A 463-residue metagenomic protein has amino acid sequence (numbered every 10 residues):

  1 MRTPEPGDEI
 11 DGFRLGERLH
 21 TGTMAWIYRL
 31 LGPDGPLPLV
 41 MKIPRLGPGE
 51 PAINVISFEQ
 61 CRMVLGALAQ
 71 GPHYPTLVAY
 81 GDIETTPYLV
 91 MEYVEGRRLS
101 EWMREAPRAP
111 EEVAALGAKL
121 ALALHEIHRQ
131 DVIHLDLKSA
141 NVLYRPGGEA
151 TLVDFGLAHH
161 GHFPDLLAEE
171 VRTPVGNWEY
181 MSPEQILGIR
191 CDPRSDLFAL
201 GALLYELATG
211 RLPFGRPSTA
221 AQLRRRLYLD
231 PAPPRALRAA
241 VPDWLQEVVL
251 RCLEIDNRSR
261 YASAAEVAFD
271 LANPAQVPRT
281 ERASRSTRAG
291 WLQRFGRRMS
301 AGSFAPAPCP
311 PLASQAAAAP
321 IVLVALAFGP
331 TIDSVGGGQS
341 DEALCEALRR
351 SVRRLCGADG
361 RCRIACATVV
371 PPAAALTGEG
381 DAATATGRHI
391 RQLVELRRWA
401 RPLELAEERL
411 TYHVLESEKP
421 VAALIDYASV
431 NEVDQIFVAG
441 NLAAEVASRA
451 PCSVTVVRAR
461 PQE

Functional and structural regions predicted by a protein language model:
P48-A67: AlphaC helix of the eukaryotic protein kinase fold
Y80: Activation-segment/catalytic-loop signature of the eukaryotic protein kinase fold
E84-R98: Conserved short submotifs of the Hanks-type protein kinase catalytic core that shape the nucleotide-binding pocket
L116-G117: Activation segment signature within eukaryotic-like protein kinase domains
L122-V132: Protein kinase catalytic-loop region centered on the HRD/HxD motif
T209-P213: Structural helix C-cap motif within protein kinase domains
Q315-G380, R449: Small/aliphatic-rich secondary-structure junction motif
